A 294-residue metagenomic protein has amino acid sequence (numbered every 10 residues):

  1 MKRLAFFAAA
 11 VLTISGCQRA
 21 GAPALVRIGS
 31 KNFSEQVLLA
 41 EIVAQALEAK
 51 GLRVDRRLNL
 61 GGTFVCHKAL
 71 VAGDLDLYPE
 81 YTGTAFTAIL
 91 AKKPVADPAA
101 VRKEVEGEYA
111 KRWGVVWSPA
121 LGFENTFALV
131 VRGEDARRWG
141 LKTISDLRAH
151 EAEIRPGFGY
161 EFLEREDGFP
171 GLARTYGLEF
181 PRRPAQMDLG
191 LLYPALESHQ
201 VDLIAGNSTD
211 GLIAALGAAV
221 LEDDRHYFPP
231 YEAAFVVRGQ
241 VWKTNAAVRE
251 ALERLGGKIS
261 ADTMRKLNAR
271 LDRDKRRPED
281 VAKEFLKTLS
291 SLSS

Functional and structural regions predicted by a protein language model:
I14-G16: C-terminal motif of bacterial Sec signal peptides marking the signal peptidase cleavage site
Q18-A20: Bacterial signal peptide processing site
P23-D55, L121-P194, R276-D280: Bilobed "Venus flytrap"/periplasmic-binding protein-like clamshell domains and structurally analogous long
E35, L163, D167-G168, A173-T175 (+1 more regions): An extracytoplasmic/periplasmic, membrane-proximal ligand-sensing/linker region
N59-T63, G73-F86, V101-R102, R132 (+4 more regions): Beta->alpha turn/N-cap motifs
V71-E80, E151-R155, G171, A195-G206: Alpha-to-beta junction loops
I89-S118, S198-V201, L212-H226: Ligand-binding "clamshell"
F127-R137, E232-N245: A bilobed periplasmic-binding-protein/Venus flytrap-type ligand-binding module shared by bacterial periplasmic
